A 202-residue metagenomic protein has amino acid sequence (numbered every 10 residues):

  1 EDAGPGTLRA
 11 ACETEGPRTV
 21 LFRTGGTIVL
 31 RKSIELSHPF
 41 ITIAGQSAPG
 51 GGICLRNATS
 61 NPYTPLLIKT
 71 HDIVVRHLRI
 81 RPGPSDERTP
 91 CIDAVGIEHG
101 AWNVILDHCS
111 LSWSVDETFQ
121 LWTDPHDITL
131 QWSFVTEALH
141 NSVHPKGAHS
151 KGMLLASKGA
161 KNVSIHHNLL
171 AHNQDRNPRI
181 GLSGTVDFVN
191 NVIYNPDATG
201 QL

Functional and structural regions predicted by a protein language model:
E1-A3, V20-R23: Solvent-exposed adhesion/ligand-recognition segments of exported proteins
D2-G6, G159: Conserved phosphate-coordination/catalytic loops
P5, R9-G16, I28-A44, I53-R76 (+2 more regions): Extracellular beta-strand-rich solenoid/capping regions of secreted or surface-exposed proteins that bind or remodel
R23, I180-G181: Short His-Asn-centered micro-motif
F40, G45, H71-P82, A101-V115 (+3 more regions): Right-handed parallel beta-helix
